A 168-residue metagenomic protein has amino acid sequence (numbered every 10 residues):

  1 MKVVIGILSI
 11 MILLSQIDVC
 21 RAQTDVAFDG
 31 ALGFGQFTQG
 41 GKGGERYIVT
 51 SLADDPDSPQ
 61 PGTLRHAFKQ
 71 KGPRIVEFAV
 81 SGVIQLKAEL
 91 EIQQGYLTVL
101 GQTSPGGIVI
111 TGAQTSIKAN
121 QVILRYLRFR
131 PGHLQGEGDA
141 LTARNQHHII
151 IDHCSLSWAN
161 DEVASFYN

Functional and structural regions predicted by a protein language model:
M1-V4: Positively charged n-region of N-terminal signal peptides that target proteins for export
G6-S15: Bacterial N-terminal signal peptides
C20-T24: Boundary at the C-terminal end of the N-terminal hydrophobic targeting segment
V26-V76: Acidic Gly/Asp/Thr-rich repetitive segments characteristic of extracellular carbohydrate-active and adhesion proteins
A53-P56, S81-V83, T103-P105: Acidic glycine-/aspartate-rich tracts in secreted/extracellular proteins
P61-G72, I84-T98, I108-Y126, P131-H147 (+1 more regions): Extracellular beta-strand-rich solenoid/capping regions of secreted or surface-exposed proteins that bind or remodel
C154-S155, N160-N168: Active-site cradle of extracellular carbohydrate-active enzymes
